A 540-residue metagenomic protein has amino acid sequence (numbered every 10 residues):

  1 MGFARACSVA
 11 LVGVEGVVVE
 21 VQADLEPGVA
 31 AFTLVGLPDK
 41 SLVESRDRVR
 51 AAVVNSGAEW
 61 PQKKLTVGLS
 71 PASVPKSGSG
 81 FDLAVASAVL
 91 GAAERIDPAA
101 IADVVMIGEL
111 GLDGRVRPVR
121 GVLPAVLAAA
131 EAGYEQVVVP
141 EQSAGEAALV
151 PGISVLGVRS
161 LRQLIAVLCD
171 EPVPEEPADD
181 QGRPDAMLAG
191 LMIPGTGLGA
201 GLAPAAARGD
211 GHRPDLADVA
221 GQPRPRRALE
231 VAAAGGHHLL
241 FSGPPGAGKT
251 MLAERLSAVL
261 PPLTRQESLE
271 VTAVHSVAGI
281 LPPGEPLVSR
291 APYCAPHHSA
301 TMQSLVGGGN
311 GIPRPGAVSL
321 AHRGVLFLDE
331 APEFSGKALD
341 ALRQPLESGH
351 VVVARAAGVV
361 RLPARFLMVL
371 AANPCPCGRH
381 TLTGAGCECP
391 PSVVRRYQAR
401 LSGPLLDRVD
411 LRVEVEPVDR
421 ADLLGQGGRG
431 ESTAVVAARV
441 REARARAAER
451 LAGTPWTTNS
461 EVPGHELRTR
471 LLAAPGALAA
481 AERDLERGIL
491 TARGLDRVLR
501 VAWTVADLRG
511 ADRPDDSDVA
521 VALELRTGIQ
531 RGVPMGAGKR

Functional and structural regions predicted by a protein language model:
M1-L240, A354, R513-R540: Peripheral, non-AAA+ core regions of ATP-driven protein-machinery
V35-R46, E59-P61, G68-G78, P313 (+1 more regions): Basic, amphipathic alpha-helical bundle interface domains used for macromolecular binding and assembly
W60-K63, A100-I101, G133, P151-G152 (+7 more regions): Short loop/turn elements that form and flank the Walker-type P-loop nucleotide-binding site in RecA-like NTPase cores
G111, V325, A331-E333, D340-R343: Catalytic acidic motif of RecA-like/P-loop NTPases
E230, P292, Q303-L326, V359: Conserved alpha-helical scaffold flanking the Walker A/P-loop in AAA+ ATPase domains
F241-P282: Walker A/P-loop
G243, G307, E330: The Walker A (P-loop) glycine that initiates the GxxxxGKT/S ATP-binding motif of P-loop NTPases
P286-S304: Inter-Walker segment of RecA-like/P-loop motor cores
